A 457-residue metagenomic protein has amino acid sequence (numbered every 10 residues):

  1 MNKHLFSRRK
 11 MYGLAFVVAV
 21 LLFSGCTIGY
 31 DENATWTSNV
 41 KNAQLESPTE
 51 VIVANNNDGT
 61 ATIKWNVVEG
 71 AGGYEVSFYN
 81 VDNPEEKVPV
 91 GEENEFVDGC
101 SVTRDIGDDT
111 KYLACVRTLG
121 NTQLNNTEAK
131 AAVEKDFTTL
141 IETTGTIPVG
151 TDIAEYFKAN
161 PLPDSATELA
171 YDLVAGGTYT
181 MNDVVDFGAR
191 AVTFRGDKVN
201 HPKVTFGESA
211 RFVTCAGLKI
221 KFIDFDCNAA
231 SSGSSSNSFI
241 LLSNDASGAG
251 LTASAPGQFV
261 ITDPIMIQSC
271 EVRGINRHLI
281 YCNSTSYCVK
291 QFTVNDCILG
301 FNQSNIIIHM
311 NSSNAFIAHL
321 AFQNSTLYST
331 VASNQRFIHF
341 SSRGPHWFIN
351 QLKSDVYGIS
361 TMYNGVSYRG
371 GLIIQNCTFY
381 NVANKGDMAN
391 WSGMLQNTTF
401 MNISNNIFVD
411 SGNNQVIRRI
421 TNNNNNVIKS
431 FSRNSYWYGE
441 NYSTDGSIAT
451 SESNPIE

Functional and structural regions predicted by a protein language model:
L22-G25: C-terminal motif of bacterial Sec signal peptides marking the signal peptidase cleavage site
T27-G70, D108, Q123-I141: Pro/Thr/Ser/Gly-rich low-complexity, intrinsically disordered linker/stalk tracts
V102-N125: Beta-strand-rich modules
Q123-L124, N182-D183, T205-S209, N228-F239 (+9 more regions): Short glycine/acidic-rich loop motifs that flank beta-strands on beta-rich extracellular proteins
V149-E155, S165-V192, D197-S209: N-terminal extracellular ligand-recognition/capping segment immediately after the signal peptide
T180-T193, K203-I261, C282-T285: Extracellular beta-strand-rich solenoid/capping regions of secreted or surface-exposed proteins that bind or remodel
A216-C227, I261-G274, C288-N305, F316-S333 (+4 more regions): Right-handed parallel beta-helix
N422-E457: Acidic, glycine- and Ser/Thr-rich low-complexity intrinsically disordered tracts in extracellular/secreted proteins
